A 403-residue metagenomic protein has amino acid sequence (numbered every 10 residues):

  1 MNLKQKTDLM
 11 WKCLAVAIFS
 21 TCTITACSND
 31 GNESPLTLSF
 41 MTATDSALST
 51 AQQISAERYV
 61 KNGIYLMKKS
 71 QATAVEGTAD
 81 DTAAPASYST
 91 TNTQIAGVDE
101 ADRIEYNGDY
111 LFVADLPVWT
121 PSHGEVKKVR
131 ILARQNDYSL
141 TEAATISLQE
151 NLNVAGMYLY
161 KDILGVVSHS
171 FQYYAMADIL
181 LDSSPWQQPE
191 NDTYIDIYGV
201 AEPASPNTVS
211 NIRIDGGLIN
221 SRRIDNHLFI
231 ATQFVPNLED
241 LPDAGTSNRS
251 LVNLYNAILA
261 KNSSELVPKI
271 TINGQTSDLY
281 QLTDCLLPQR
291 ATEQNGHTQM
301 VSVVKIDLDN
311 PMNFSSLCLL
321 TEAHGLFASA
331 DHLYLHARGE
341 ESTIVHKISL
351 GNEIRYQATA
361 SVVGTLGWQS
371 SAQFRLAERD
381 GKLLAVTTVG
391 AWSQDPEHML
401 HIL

Functional and structural regions predicted by a protein language model:
N2-L14: Bacterial N-terminal signal peptides that target proteins for export
L9, T23-A26: Serine/threonine-rich, low-complexity intrinsically disordered segments
C13-T23: Bacterial N-terminal signal peptides
C27-L403: Beta-sheet-rich non-transmembrane sensory/scaffold domains
